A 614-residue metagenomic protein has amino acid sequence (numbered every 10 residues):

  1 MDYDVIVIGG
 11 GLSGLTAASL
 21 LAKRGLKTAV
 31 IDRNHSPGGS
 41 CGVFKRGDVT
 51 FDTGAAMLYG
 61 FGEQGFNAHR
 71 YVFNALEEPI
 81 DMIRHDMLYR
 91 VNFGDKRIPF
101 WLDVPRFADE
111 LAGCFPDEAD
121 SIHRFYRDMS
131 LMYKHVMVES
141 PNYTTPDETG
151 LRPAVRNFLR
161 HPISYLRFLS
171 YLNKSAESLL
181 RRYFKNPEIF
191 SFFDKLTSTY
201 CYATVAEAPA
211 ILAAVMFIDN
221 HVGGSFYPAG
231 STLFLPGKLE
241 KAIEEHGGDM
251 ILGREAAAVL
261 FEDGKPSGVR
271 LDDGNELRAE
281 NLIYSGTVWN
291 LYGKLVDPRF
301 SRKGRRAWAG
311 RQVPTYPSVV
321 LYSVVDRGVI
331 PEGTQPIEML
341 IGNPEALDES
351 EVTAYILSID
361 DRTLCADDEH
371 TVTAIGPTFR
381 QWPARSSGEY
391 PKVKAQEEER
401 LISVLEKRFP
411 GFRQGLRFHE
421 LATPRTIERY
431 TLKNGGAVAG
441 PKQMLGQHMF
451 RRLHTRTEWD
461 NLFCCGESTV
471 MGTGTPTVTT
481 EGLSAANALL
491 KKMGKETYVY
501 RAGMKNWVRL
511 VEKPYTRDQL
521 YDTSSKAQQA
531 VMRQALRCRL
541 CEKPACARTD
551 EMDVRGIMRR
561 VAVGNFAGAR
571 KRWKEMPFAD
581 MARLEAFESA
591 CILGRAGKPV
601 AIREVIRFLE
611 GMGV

Functional and structural regions predicted by a protein language model:
M1-P141, K442-Q443: N-terminal glycine-rich phosphate/pyrophosphate-binding loop and immediately adjacent elements
G94-E207: Rossmann-like flavin
A154-R167, T204-K238: Helix-loop-beta segment of a Rossmann-like dinucleotide-binding subdomain
N186, F190-A203, I218, G411-M471: A glycine-rich dinucleotide-binding beta-alpha-beta segment and adjacent secondary-structure elements that constitute
M216-P266: Helical element adjacent to the flavin cofactor pocket in flavoenzyme catalytic cores
Y227, E255-A366, R456: Mid-domain catalytic core of redox enzymes that form a hydrophobic substrate pocket/lid adjacent to a catalytic redox
D326-R425: C-terminal segments that line or cap access tunnels to active or ligand-binding sites in enzymes and enzyme-associated
Y498-G613: Ferredoxin-type iron-sulfur electron-transfer modules and their immediate structural context
